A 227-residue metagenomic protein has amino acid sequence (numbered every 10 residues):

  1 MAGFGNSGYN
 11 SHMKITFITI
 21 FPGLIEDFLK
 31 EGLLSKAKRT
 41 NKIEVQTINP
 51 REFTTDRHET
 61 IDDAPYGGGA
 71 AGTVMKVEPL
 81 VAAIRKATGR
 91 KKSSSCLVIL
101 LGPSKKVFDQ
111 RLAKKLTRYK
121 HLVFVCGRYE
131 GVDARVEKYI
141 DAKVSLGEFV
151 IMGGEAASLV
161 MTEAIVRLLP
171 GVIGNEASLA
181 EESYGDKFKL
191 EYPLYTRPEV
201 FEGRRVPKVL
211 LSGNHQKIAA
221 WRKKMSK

Functional and structural regions predicted by a protein language model:
M13-P50: Glycine-rich, flexible N-terminal cofactor/catalytic loop recognition
T55-H58, D62, Y66-L80: A short aromatic-anchored loop/beta-hairpin motif
T73-C126, D133: S-adenosyl-L-methionine/SAH cofactor-binding core of RNA-modifying enzymes
V132, V136-A177, Y184: Structured adenosyl-cofactor binding patch, chiefly the S-adenosyl-L-methionine
A156, L168-K208: Internal, active-site/partner-interface "lid" segment
G203, S212-K227: C-terminal accessory domains and tails appended to enzymatic cores
